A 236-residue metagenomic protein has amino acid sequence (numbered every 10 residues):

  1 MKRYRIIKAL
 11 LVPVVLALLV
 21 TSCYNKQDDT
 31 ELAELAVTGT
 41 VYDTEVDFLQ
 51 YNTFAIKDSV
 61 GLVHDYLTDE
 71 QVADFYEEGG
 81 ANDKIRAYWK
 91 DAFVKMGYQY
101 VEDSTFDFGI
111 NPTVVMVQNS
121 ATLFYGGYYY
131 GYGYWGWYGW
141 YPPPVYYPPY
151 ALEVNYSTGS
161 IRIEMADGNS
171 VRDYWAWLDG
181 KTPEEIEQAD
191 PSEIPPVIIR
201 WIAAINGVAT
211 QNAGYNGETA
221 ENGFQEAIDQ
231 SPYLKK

Functional and structural regions predicted by a protein language model:
M1-L11: Bacterial N-terminal signal peptides that target proteins for export
L18-S22: C-terminal motif of bacterial Sec signal peptides marking the signal peptidase cleavage site
C23-D28, L35-E45, E153-K236: C-terminal/domain-edge helix-coil "capping" segments
C23-D83: A structural "domain/chain start" motif
T44-D47, G97-E102, L234: Surface-exposed acidic, glycine-flexible loop patches that form ligand/cofactor-binding and adhesion interfaces
T53-K57, G109-T113, R162-E164, I202-A204: Soluble periplasmic/extracytoplasmic beta-strand elements of cell-envelope proteins
S59-Q118: N-terminal segment of the mature soluble domain
S104, P112-P183: Surface-exposed short loop/turn segments
